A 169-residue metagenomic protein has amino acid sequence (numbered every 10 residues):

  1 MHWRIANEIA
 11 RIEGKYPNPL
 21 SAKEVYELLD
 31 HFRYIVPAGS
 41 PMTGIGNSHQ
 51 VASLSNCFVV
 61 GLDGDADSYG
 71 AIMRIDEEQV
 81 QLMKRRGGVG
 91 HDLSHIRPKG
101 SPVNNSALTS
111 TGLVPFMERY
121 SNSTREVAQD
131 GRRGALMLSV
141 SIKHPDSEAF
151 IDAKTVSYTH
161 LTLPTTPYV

Functional and structural regions predicted by a protein language model:
M1-L161: Extended catalytic cores of very large enzyme megasubunits
H160-V169: Single conserved hydrophobic/aromatic residue that forms the stacking wall/gate of nucleotide- or nucleobase-binding
